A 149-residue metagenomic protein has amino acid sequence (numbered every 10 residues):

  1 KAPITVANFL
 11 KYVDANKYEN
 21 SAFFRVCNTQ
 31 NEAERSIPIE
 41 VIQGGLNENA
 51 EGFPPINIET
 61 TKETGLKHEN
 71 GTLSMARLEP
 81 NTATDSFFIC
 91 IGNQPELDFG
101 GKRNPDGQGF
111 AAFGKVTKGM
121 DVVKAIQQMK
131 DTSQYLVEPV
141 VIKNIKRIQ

Functional and structural regions predicted by a protein language model:
K1-Q149: Cyclophilin-like peptidyl-prolyl cis-trans isomerases
